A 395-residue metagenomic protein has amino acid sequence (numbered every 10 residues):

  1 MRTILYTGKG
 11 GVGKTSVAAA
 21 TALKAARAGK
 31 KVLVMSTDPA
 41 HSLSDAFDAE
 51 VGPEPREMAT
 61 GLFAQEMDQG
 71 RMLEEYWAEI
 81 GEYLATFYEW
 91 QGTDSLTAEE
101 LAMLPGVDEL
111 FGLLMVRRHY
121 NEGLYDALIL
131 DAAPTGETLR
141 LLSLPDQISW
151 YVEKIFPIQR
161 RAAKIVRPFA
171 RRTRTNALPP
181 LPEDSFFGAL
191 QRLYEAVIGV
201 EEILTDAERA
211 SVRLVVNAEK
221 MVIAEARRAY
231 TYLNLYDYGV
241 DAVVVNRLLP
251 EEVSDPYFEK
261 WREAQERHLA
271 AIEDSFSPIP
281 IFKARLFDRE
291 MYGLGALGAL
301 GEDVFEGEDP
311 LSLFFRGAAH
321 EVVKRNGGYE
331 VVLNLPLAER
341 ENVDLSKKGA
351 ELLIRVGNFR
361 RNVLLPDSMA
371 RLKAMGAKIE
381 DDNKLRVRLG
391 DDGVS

Functional and structural regions predicted by a protein language model:
M1-V12, S16-I198: Nucleotide-state-sensitive switch-loop elements of NTP-binding domains
M58, K348, R355-F359: Short strand-coil-strand connectors
L62, Y329-V331, A350-I354, N383-L385: Hydrophobic residues embedded in beta-strands of well-ordered beta-sheets
E183, V197-R340, L353, N358-L364 (+1 more regions): C-terminal lobe/tail of nucleotide-utilizing enzymes
K324, L345-K348, I379-D381: Generic beta-strand structural signal
E341, A370-G393: Beta-rich strand-turn-strand
N342-A350, D367-M369: Extended Gly/Ser/Thr-rich low-complexity repeat segments, especially those forming or decorating extracellular
N358-G376: An anionic, turn-rich surface loop/hairpin at beta-sheet edges that serves as a generic interaction/coordination patch
